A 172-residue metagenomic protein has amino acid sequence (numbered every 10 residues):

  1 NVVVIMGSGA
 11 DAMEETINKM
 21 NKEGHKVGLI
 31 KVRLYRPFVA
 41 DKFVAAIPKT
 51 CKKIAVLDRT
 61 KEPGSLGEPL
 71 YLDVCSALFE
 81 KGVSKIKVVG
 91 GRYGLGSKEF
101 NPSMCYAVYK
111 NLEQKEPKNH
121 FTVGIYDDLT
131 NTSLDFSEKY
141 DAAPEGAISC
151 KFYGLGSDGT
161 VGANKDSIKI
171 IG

Functional and structural regions predicted by a protein language model:
N1-V2, E14, L134-A147: Glycine-/acidic-rich phosphate or pyrophosphate-binding loops and their flanking alpha/beta elements
V2-R33, I148-G172: Anionic-ligand anchoring segments at beta-strand to alpha-helix junctions in alpha/beta enzyme folds, i.e., glycine
A10, E14, L29-L66, Y71-L72: Glycine-rich, anion-gripping cofactor-binding loops and their flanking helix/strand elements in enzyme active sites
E14-T16, A40-K42, S65-P69, E99-M104 (+1 more regions): Short acidic, glycine/serine/threonine-rich loops at helix termini
K19, A46, D73, A77-K81 (+1 more regions): Alpha-helical structural signal in soluble globular domains
K22, A45-K53, D141-A147: Glycine-rich phosphate/diphosphate-binding loops that line cofactor/substrate pockets in enzymes
K53-A143: Peripheral docking tails and interdomain loops at the edges of cofactor- or intermediate-handling domains
